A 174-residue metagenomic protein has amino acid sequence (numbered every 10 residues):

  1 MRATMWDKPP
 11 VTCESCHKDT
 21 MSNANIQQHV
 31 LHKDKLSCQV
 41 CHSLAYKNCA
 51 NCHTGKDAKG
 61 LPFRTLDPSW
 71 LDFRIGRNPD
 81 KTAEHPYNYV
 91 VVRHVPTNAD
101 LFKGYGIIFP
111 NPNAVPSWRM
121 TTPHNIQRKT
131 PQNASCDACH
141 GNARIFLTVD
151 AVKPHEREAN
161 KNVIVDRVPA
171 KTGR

Functional and structural regions predicted by a protein language model:
M1-R174: C-type cytochrome heme-c attachment and multiheme electron-transfer modules
